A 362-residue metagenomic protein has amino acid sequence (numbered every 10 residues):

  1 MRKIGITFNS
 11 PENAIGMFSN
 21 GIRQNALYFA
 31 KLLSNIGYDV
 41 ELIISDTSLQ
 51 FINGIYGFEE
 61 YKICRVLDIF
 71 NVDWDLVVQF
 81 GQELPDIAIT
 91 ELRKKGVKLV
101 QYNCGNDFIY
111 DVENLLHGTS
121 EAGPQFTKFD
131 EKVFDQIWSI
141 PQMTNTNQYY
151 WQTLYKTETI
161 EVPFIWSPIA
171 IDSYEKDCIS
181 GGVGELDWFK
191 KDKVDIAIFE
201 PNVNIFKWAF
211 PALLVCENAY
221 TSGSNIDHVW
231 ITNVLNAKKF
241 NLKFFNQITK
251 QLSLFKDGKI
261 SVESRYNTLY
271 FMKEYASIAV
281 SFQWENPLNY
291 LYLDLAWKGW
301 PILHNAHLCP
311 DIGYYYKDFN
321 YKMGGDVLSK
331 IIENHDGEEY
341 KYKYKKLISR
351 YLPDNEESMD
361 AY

Functional and structural regions predicted by a protein language model:
M1-S19, V194-P201: Nucleotide-activated donor-dependent transferases that construct or modify glycoconjugates
T7-I15, R23-V133, N145-T146, E263-N267: Extended catalytic core of nucleotide-activated donor transferases of GT-like folds
F18, N25, T146-V262: Conserved catalytic-core segment of nucleotide-activated headgroup transferases in glycan assembly
N53-V66, V97-K98, L116-T119, W151-W166 (+2 more regions): Active-site regions of enzymes building and remodeling cell-envelope glycoconjugates
E91-K193: Catalytic core of nucleotide-activated saccharide and alditol-phosphate transferases
A237-K298: Donor nucleotide-activated moiety binding/catalytic core segment of transferases that use nucleotide-activated donors
E274-P353: Catalytic binding pocket for nucleotide-activated donors in carbohydrate/polymer assembly enzymes
Y351-Y362: C-terminal alpha-helical cap of glycosyltransferases
